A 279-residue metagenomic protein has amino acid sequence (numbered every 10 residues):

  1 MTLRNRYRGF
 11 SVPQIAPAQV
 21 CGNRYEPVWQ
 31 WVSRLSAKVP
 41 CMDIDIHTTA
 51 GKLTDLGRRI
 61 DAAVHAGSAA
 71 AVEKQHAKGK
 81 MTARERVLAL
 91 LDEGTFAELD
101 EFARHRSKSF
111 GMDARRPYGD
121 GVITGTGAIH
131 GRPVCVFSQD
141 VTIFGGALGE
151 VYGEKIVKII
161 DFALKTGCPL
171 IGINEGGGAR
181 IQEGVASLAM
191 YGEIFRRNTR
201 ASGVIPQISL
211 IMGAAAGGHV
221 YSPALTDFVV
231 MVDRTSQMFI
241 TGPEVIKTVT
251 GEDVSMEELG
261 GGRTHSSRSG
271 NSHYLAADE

Functional and structural regions predicted by a protein language model:
R4, G9-G22, K38: Charged/polar low-complexity intrinsically disordered segments
W29-W31: Tryptophan (W) side chains
K38-I208, A214-Y221, L225-V245, T250-E279: Terminal-region recognition feature
